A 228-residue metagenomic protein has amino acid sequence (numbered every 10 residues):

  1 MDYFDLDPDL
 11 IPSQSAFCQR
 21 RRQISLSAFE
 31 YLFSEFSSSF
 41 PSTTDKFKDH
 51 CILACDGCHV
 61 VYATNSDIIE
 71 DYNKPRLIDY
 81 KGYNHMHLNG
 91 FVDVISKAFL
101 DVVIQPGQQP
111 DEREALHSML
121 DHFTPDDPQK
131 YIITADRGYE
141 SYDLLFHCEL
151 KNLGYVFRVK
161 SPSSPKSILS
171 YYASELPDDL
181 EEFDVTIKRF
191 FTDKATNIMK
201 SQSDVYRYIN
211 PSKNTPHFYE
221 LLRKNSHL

Functional and structural regions predicted by a protein language model:
M1-D9: DNA-recognition alpha helix
F4, F40, L120-F123: Hydrophobic, Leu/Ile/Phe/Ala-enriched alpha-helical segments that form helix-helix packing faces
P8-K74: Active-site- or DNA-interface-adjacent structural scaffold in DNA-acting proteins
A16-F17, Y31-L32, D49, C58 (+2 more regions): Single, function-defining residue in the core of a domain
K74-G82: An active-site-proximal beta-strand-loop segment
